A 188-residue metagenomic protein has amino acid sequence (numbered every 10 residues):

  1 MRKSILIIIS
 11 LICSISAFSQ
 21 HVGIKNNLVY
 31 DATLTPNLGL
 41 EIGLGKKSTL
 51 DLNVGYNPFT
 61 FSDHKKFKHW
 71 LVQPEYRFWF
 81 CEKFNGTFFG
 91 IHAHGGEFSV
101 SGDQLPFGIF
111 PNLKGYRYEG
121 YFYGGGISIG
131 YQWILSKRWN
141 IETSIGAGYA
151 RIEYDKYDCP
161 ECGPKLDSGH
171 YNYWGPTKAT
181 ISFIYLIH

Functional and structural regions predicted by a protein language model:
M1-G23, F183, I187: Bacterial Sec-dependent N-terminal signal peptides
V22-I24, L50-L52, V72, G86-I91 (+3 more regions): Transmembrane beta-strands of outer-membrane beta-barrel proteins
I24-G39, N57, F61-K68, K83: Solvent-exposed loop/turn segments connecting transmembrane beta-strands in outer-membrane beta-barrel proteins
N26, L38, P74, I127-I129 (+1 more regions): Membrane-embedded beta-strands of outer-membrane beta-barrel proteins, especially the hydrophobic/small aromatic
L28-A32, V54-T60, F78, A93-S99 (+2 more regions): Transmembrane beta-strands of outer-membrane beta-barrel pores
G45-K47, C81-N85, I134-S136, H188: Outer-membrane beta-barrel channels and translocator barrels
V54-H69, F98-F122, R151-E161, K165-K178: Extracellular/periplasm-exposed beta-strand and loop segments of Gram-negative cell-envelope proteins, dominated by
W79, Y173-H188: Outer-membrane beta-barrel "beta-signal"
